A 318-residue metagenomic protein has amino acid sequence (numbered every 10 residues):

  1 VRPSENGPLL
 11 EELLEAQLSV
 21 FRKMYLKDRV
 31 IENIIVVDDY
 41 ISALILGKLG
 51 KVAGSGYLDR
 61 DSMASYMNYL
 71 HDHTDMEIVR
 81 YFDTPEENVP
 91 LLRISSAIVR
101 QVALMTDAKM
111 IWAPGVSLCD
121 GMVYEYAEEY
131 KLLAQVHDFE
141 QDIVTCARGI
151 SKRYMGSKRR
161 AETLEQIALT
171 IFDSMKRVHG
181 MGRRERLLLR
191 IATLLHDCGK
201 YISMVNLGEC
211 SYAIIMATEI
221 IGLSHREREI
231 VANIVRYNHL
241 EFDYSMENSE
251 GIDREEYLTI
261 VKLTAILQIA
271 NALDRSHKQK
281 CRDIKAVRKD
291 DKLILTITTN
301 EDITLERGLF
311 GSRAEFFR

Functional and structural regions predicted by a protein language model:
R2-Q268, D274, K289-D291, L295: Helical "lid/coupling" subdomains associated with nucleotide-phosphate turnover
L273-R318: Low-complexity, glycine/alanine/valine/leucine- and proline-rich hydrophobic stretches
